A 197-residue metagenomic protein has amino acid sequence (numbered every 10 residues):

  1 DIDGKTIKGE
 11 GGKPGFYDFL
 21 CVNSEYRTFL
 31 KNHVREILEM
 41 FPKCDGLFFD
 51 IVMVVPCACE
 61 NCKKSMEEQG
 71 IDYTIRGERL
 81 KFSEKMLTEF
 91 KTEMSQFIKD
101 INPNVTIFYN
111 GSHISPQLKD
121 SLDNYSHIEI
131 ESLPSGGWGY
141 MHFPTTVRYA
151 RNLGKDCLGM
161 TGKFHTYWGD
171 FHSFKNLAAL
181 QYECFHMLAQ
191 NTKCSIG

Functional and structural regions predicted by a protein language model:
D1-F41, R76-L80, K91-E93: Active-site-adjacent "subsite" loops/lids of carbohydrate-active enzymes
D1-P14, F49-T74, Y125: Aromatic- and acidic-residue-enriched segments that line the glycan-binding/catalytic groove of carbohydrate-active
D3-K5, T28, N32, E39 (+7 more regions): Polar/charged alpha-helical tracts
Y17, C44, N102-N104: Short secondary-structure junction motifs
C21, C44, C57-C62, C157 (+2 more regions): Generic recognition of cysteine residues
N23-S24, C59, N176-L177: Helix N-cap and loop-to-helix transition residues
L30-A58, C194-S195: Short acidic catalytic loops
F48, G77-L80, M86-G197: Hydrophobic targeting/anchoring helices
